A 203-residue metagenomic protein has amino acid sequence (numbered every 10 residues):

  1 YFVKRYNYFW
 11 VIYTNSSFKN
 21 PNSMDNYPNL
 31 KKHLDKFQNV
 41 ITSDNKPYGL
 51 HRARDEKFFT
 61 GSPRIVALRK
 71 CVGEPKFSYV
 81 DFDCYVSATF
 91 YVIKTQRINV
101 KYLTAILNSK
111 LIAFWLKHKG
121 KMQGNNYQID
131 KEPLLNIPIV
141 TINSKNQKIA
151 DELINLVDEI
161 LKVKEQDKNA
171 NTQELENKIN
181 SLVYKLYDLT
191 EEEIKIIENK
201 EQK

Functional and structural regions predicted by a protein language model:
Y1-N146: Polybasic, glycine- and aromatic-enriched phosphate-binding surface used to engage nucleic acids
N29-F37, I139-K203: Non-catalytic DNA-recognition/assembly elements of restriction-modification systems
